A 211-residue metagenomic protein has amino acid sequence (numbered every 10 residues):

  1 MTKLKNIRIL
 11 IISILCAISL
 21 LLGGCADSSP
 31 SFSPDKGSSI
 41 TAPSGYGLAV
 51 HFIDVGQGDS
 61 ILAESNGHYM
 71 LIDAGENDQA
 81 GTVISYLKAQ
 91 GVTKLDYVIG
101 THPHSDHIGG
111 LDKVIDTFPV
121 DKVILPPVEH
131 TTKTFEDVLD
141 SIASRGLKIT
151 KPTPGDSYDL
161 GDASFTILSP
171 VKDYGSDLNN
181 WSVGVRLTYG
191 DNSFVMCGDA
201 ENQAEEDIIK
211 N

Functional and structural regions predicted by a protein language model:
T2-N6, S19-N211: Non-globular, low-confidence helical/coil segments that flank catalytic cores
I7-A17: Sec-dependent N-terminal signal peptides
